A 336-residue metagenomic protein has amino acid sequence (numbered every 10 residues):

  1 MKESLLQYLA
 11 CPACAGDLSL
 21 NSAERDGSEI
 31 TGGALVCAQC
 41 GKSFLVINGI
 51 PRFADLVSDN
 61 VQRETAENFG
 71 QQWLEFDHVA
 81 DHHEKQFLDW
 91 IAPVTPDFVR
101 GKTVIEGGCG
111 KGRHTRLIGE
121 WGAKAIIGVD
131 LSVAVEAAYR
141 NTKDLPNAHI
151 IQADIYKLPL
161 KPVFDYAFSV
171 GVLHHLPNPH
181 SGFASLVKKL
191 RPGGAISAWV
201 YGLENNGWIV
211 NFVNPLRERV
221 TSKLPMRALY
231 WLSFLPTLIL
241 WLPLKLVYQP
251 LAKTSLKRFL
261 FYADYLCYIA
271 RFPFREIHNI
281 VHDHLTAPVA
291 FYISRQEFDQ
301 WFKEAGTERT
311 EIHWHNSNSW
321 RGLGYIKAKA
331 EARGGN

Functional and structural regions predicted by a protein language model:
M1-P162, Y166, F291, E297 (+1 more regions): Conserved N-terminal segment of class I S-adenosyl-L-methionine
A123, N147, G193, T307-R309: A generic structural signal for alpha->beta connector loops
K143, P177, R191: Short conserved AdoMet
Y166-N178: A short SAM/SAH-binding and catalytic strip from SAM-dependent methyltransferases
H180-P192: A short glycine-rich, Lys/Arg-flanked "PGG" loop and its adjoining helix->strand segment in the class I
A195-L224: Conserved class I S-adenosyl-L-methionine
R219-S294: C-terminal alpha-helical "lid/dimerization" subdomain adjacent to the S-adenosyl-L-methionine
Y268-N336: C-terminal lobe and adjacent flexible extensions of AdoMet/dcAdoMet transferase-like proteins
